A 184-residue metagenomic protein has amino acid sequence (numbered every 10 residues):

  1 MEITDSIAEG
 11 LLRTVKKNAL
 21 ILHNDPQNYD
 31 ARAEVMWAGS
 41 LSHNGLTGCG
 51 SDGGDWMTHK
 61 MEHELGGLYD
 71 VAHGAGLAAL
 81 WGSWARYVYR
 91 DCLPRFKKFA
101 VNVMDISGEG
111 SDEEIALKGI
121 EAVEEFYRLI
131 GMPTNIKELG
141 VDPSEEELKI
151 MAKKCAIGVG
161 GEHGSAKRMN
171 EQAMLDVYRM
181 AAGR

Functional and structural regions predicted by a protein language model:
M1-A122: Active-site segments that bind and position negatively charged phosphate/pyrophosphate groups
F96, V103, S107-R184: C-terminal charged capping/lid subdomain of soluble metabolic enzymes
